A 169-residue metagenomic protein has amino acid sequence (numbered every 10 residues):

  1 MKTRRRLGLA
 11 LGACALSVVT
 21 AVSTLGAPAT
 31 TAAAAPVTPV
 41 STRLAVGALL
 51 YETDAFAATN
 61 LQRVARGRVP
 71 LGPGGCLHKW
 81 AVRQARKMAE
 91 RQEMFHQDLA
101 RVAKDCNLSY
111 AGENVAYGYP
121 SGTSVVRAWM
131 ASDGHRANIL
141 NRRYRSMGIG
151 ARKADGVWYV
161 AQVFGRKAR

Functional and structural regions predicted by a protein language model:
K2-C14, V18-R169: Functional surface patches built around histidine and acidic residues
